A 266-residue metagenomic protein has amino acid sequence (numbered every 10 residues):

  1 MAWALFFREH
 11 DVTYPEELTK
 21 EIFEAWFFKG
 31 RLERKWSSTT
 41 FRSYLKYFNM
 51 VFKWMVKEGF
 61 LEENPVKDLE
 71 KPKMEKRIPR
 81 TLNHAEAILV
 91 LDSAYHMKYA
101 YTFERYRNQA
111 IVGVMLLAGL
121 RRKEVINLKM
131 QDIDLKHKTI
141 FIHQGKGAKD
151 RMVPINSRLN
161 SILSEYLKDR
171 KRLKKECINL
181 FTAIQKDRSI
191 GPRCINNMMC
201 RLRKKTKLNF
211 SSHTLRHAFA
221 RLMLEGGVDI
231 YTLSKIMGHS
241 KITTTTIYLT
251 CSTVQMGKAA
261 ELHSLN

Functional and structural regions predicted by a protein language model:
M1-N266: Conserved catalytic core of the tyrosine transesterase superfamily
